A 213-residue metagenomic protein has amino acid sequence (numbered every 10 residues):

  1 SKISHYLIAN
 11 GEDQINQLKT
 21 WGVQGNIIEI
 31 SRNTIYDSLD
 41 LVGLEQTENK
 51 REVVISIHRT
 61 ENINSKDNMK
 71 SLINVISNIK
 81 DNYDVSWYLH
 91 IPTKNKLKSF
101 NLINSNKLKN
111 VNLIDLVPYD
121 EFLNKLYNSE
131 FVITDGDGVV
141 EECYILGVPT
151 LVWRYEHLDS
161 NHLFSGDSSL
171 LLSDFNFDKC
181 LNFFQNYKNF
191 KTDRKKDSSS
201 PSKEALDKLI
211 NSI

Functional and structural regions predicted by a protein language model:
S1-V85, T93-I213: Nucleotide-activated sugar donor-binding and catalytic core shared by glycosyltransferases and related lipid-linked
H90: Conserved C-terminal portion of the radical SAM core fold that forms the substrate/S-adenosylmethionine-binding
